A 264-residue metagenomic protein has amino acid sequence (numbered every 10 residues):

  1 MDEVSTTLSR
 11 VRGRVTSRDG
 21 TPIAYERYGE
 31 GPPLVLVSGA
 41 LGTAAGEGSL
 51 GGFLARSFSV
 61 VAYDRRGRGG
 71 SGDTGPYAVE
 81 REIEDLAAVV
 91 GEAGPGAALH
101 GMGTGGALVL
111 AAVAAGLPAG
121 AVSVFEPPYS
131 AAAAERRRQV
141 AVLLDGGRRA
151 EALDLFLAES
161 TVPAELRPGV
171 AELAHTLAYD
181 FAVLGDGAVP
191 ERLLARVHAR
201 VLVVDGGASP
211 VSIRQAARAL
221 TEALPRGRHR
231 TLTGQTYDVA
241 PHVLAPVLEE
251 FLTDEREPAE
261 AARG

Functional and structural regions predicted by a protein language model:
D2, T7-R10, R14-G72: Conserved HGGG/HGGXW glycine-rich cap/lid loop of the alpha/beta-hydrolase fold
S9-V11, L166-P190: Hydrophobic, aromatic-rich cap/lid helix
S49-G52, V61-A98: Active-site loop/oxyanion-hole signature of alpha/beta-hydrolase fold enzymes
D64-G69, P128, T233-Q235: Short beta-to-alpha linker loops that shape the active-site pocket of alpha/beta-hydrolase fold enzymes
P95-A131: Conserved hydrolase catalytic core segment
V197, V203-D205: Short beta-strand/loop motif that positions the catalytic acidic residue of the alpha/beta-hydrolase fold
P210-A216: Conserved alpha/beta-hydrolase "acid-adjacent" motif
R226-G264: Catalytic active-site module of serine/aspartate enzymes centered on a nucleophile-bearing elbow/loop
